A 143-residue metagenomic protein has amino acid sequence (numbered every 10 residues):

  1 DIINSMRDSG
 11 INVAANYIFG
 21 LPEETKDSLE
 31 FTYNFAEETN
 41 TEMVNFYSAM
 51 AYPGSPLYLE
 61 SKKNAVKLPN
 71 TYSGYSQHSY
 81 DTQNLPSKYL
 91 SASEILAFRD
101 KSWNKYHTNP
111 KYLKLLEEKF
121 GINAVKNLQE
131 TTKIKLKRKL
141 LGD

Functional and structural regions predicted by a protein language model:
D1-N123: A structural motif corresponding to the C-terminal lobe/cap of the Radical SAM core domain
I122-D143: Short, amphipathic C-terminal "tail helix"
